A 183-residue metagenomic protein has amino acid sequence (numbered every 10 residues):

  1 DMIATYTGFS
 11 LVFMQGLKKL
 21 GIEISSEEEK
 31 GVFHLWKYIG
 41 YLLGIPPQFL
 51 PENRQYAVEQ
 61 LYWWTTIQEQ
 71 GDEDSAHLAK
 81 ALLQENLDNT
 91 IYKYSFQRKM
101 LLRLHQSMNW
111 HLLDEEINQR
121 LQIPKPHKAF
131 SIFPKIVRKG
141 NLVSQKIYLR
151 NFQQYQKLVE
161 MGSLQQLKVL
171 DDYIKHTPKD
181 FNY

Functional and structural regions predicted by a protein language model:
D1-Y183: Mature, function-bearing regions of proteins
